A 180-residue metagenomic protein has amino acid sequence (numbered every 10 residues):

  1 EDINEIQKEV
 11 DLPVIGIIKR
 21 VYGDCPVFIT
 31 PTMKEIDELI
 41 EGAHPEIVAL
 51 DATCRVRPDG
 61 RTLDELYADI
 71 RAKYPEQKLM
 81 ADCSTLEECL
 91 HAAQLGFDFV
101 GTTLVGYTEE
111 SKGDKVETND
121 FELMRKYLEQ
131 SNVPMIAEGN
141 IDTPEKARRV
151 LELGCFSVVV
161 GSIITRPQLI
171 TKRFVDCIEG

Functional and structural regions predicted by a protein language model:
E1-I15, V27-M33, A52-K73, L86-H91 (+3 more regions): Active-site-adjacent beta->alpha loops and helix N-cap segments on the catalytic face of soluble alpha/beta enzymes
L12-G16, I40-P45, A92-T103: Conserved long hydrophobic alpha-helices within structured protein cores
V14-I18, V48-L50, L79-A81, V100-T102 (+2 more regions): Hydrophobic faces of well-ordered beta-strands that scaffold small-molecule active sites in alpha/beta enzyme cores
K19-Y22, L104-Y107, S162-T165: Short, acidic/turn-prone active-site loops that include or flank metal/cofactor- and phosphate-binding residues
Y22-D24, C54, P75-E76, N132-P134: Short, contiguous strand/loop micro-motifs
C25-G42, S84-G96, S131, A137 (+1 more regions): Catalytic cores of alpha/beta
K34-E35, L39-V56: Ordered, amphipathic secondary-structure segments that act as subunit-interaction surfaces in large macromolecular
G42-H44, K73-Q77, E129-V133: A structural motif corresponding to the C-terminal end of an alpha-helix and its immediate exit/capping segment
